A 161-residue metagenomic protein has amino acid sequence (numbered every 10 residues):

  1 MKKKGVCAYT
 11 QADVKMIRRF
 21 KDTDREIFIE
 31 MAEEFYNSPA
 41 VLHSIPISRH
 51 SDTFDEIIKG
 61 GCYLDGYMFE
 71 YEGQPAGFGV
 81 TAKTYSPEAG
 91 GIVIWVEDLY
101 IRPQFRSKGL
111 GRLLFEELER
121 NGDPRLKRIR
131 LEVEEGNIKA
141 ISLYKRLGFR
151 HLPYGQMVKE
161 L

Functional and structural regions predicted by a protein language model:
K15-E30: A short beta-loop-alpha structural element at the N-terminal edge of CoA-dependent acyl/N-acetyltransferase catalytic
Y36-E56: Conserved GNAT-fold acetyl-CoA-binding loop/helix
E56-M68, W95: A short helix-loop-beta-strand connector motif used in the catalytic cores of GNAT acetyltransferases and, in some
G66-M68, Q74-K83: Conserved beta-strand in the GNAT
I92-P103: Conserved acetyl-CoA binding element of GNAT-fold acetyltransferases
I101, S107-R120, S142, R146: Conserved acetyl-CoA-binding loop-helix of GNAT-fold acetyltransferases
G122-E132: Conserved GNAT acetyl-CoA-binding A-motif
R130-I141, V158-L161: Conserved beta-strand-loop-alpha-helix junction that forms the acyl-donor binding cleft
